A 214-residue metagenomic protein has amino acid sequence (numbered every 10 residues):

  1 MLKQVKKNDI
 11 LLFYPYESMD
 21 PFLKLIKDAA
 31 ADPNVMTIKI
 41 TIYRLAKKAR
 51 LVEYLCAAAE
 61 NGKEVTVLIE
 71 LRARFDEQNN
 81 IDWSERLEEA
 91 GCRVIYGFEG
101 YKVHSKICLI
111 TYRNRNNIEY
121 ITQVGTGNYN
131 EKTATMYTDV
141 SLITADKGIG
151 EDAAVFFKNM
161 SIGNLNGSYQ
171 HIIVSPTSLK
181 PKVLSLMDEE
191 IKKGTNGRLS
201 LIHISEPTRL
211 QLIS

Functional and structural regions predicted by a protein language model:
M1-S200: N-terminal localization/anchoring segments of enzymes in phospholipid and broader phosphate metabolism
I202-S214: Single conserved hydrophobic/aromatic residue that forms the stacking wall/gate of nucleotide- or nucleobase-binding
